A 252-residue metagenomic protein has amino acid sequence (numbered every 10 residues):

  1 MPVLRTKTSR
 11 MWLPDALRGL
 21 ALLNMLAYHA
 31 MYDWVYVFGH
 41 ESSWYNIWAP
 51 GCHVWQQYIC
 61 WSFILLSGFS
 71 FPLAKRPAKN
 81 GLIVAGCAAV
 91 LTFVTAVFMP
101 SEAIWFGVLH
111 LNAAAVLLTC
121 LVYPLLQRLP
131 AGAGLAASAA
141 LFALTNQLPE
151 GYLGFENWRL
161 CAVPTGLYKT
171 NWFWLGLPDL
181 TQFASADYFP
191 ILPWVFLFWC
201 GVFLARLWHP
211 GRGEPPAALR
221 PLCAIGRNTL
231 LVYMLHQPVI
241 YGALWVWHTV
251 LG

Functional and structural regions predicted by a protein language model:
M1-G252: Alpha-helical transmembrane segments and their immediate juxtamembrane cytosolic regions
